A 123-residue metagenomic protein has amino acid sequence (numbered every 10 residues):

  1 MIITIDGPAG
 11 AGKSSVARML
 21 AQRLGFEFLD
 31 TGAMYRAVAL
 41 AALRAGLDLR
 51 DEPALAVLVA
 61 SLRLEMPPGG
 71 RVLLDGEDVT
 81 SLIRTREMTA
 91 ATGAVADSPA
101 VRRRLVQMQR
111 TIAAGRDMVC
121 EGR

Functional and structural regions predicted by a protein language model:
I3-I5: Hydrophobic anchor at the beta1->P-loop junction of P-loop NTPases
G10: Walker A (P-loop) phosphate-binding loop of P-loop NTPases
K13: Conserved lysine of the Walker
V16: Hydrophobic positions on the alpha1 helix immediately C-terminal to the Walker A/P-loop
M19: Active-site signature of alpha/beta-hydrolase-fold catalytic machinery across serine- and Asp/Cys-nucleophile hydrolases
A33-M118: ATP-dependent small-molecule kinase phosphotransfer cores that center on conserved nucleotide phosphate-binding segments
E121-G122: Glycine/acidic-rich beta-strand-loop module
